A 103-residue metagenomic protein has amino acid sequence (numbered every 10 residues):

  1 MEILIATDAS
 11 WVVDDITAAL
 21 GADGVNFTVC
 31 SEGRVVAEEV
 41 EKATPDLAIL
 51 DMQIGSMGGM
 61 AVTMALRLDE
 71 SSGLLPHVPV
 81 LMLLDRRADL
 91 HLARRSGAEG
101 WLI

Functional and structural regions predicted by a protein language model:
M1-W11, I16-L20: Conserved acidic segment of CheY-like receiver
A6-T7, C30, A48, L83: Conserved sequence signature across two-component system core domains
A18-L20, E39, L92, S96: Alpha-helical interaction/dimerization surfaces of two-component signaling modules
D23-T28, P76: A generic structural motif
S31-L47: Acidic, metal-coordinating helix/loop segments flanking the phosphotransfer/catalytic sites of two-component signaling
D46, L50-D69: Conserved phosphotransfer microenvironments
A61, M82-L102: Alpha4 helix (beta4-alpha4-beta5 surface) of REC/receiver domains from two-component response regulators
S71-P79: His-Asp phosphorelay/catalytic-motif detector in bacterial-type signaling
